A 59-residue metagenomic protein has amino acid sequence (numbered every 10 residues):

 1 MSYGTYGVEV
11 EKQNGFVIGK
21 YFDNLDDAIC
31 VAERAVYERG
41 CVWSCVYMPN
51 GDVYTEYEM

Functional and structural regions predicted by a protein language model:
M1-I18, Y47-M48: Short aromatic-glycine-(Arg/Gly/Cys) micro-motifs in beta-strand/loop hairpins
K12-N14, F22-W43: A short, charged, amphipathic alpha-helix used as a generic interaction element across diverse proteins
G15-Y21, D52-E56: Surface-exposed loop/edge segments in extracytoplasmic proteins
V36-M59: Short, mixed-charge low-complexity intrinsically disordered segments
